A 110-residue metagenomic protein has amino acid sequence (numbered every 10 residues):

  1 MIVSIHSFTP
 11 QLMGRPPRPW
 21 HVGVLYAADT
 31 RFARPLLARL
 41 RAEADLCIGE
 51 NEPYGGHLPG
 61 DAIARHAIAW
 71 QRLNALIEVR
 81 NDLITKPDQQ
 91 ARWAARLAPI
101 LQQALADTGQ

Functional and structural regions predicted by a protein language model:
M1-I84: Catalytic cores of processing enzymes, dominated by hydrolases/peptidases, characterized by acidic/His-rich
T85-Q110: His/Asp/Glu-rich mid-to-C-terminal helical/loop segments that flank catalytic regions of hydrolases
